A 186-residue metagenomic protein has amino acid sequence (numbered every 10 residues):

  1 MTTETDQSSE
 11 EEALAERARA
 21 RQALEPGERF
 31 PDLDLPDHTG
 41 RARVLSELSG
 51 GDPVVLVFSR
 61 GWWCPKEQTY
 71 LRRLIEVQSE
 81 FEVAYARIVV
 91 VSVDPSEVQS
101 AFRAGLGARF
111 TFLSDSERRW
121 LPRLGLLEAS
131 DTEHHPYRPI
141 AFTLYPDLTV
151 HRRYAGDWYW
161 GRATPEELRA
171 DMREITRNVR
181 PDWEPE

Functional and structural regions predicted by a protein language model:
M1-E186: Chalcogenol-based redox active-site neighborhoods
